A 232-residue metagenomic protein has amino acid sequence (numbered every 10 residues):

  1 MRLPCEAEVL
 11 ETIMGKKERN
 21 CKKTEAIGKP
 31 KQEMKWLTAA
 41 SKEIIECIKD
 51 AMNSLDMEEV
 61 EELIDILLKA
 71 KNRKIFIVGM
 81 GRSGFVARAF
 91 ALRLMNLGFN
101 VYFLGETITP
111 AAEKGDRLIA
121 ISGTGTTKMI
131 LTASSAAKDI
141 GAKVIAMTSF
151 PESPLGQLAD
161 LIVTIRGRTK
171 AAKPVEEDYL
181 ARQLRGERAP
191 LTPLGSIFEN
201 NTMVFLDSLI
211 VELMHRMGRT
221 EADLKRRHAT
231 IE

Functional and structural regions predicted by a protein language model:
I13-S54: Generic N-terminal amphipathic, Lys/Arg-enriched alpha-helix
S41, I45, V60-L63, A87 (+3 more regions): A general structural signal for well-ordered alpha-helical segments in protein cores
K49-D56, A120-T126: Short, glycine-rich nucleotide/cofactor-binding loops
S54-K69: A short, well-structured juxtamembrane/interface segment
R73-M80, G84-N201: Glycine-rich phosphate-binding loops that contact phosphosugars or nucleotide phosphates
S208, M214-E232: A short, charged, Gly/Pro-tolerant segment at domain boundaries
